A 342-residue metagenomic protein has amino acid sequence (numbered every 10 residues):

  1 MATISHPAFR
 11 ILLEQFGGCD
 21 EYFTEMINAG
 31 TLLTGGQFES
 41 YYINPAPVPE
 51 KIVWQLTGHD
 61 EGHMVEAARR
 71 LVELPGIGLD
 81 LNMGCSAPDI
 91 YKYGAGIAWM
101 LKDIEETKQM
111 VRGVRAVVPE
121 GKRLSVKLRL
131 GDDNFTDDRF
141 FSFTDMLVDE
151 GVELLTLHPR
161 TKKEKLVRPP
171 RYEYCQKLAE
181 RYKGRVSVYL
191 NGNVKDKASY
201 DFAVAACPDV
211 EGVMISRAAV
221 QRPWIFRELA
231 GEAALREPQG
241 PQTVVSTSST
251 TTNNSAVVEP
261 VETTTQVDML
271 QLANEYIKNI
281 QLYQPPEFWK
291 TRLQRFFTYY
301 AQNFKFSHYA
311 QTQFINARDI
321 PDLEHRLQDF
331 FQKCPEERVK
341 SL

Functional and structural regions predicted by a protein language model:
M1-T243, A256-L342: Flavin-dependent oxidoreductase catalytic cores
S246-S249, S255: Serine residues within intrinsically disordered or low-complexity segments
